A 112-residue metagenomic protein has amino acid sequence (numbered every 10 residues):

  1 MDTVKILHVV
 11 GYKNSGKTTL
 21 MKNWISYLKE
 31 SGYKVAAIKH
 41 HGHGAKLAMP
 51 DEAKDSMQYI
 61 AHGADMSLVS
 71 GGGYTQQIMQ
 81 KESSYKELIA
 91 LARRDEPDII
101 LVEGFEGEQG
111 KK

Functional and structural regions predicted by a protein language model:
M1-V4: Phosphate-binding P-loop
V9: Hydrophobic anchor at the beta1->P-loop junction of P-loop NTPases
K13: The conserved Walker
K17: Conserved lysine of the Walker
L20-M21: Post-Walker A alpha-helix
I25-Q80: N-terminal phosphate/diphosphate-binding loop that engages ATP/GTP or pyrophosphate donors across diverse enzyme folds
D65, D98, K111: Conserved acidic residues
I78-E108: Phosphate-binding/switch loop-helix module in NTP-utilizing enzymes
